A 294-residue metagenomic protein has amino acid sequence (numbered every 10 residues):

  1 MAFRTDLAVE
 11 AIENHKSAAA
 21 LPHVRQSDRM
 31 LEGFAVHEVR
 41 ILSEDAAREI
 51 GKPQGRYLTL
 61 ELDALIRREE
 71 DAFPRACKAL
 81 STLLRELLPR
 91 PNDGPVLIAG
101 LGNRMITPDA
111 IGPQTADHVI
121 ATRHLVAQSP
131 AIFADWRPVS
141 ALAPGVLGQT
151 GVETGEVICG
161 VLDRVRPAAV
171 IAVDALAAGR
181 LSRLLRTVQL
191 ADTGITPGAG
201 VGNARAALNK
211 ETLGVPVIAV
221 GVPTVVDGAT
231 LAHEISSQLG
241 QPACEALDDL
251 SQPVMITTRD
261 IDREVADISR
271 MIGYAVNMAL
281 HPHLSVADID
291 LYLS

Functional and structural regions predicted by a protein language model:
M1-Q54: N-terminal amphipathic/basic leader segments beginning at the initiator methionine
D45-L88: An N-terminal, well-structured beta->alpha segment
T59-D63, P95-I106, A141-G145: Short glycine-rich or small-residue beta-strand-to-loop segments that form or flank ligand, phosphate, metal/Fe-S
L101-D109, G148, A175-G179: Gly/Ser/Thr-rich loops at beta-strand to alpha-helix junctions that form or flank small-molecule/cofactor-binding
N103-R137, A141: Glycine-rich phosphate/diphosphate-binding loop of Rossmann-like nucleotide-binding domains
A134-L162: A structural-propensity feature for long, helix-poor, extended segments
L142-A143, E156, A172-S294: A structural signal for small-residue-enriched, beta-sheet-centric alpha/beta enzyme cores and oligomeric scaffold folds
L162, P167-A168: Proline-aspartate-enriched helix->loop->beta-strand connector
